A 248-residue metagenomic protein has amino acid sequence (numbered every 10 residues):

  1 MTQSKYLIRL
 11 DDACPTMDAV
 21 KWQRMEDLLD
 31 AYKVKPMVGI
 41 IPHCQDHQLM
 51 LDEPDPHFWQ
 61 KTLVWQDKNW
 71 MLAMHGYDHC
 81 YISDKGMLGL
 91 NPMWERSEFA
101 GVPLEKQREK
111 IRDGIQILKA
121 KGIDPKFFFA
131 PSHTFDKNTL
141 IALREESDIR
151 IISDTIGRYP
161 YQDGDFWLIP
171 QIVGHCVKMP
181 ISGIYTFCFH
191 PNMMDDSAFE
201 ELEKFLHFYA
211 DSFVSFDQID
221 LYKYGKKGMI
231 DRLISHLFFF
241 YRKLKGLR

Functional and structural regions predicted by a protein language model:
M1-M71, D78-H79, D84-G86, N91-F127 (+1 more regions): Terminal accessory/targeting
